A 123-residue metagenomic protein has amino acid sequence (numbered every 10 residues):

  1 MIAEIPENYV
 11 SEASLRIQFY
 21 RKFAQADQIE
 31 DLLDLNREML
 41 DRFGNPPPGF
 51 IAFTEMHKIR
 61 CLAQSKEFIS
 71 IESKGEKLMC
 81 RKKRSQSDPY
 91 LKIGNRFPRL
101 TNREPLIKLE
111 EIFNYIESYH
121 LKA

Functional and structural regions predicted by a protein language model:
M1-A123: Accessory helical-bundle/CTD segments and flexible terminal tails appended to RecA-like ATPase motors
